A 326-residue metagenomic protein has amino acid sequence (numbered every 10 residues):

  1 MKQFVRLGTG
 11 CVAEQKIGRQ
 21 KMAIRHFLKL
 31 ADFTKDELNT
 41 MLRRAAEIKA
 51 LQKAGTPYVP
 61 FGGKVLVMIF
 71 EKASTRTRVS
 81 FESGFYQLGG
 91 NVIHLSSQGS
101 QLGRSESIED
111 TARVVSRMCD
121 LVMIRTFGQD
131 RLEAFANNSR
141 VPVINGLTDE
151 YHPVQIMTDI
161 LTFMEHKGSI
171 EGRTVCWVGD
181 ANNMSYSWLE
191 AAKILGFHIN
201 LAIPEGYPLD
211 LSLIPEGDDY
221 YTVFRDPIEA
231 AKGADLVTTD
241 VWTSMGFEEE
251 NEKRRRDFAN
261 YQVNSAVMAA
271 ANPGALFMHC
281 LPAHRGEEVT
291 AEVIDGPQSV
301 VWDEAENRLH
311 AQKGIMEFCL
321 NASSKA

Functional and structural regions predicted by a protein language model:
R6-C11: Short Gly/Ser/Thr- and charged-rich N-terminal loops/segments that act as flexible capping/hinge elements
G18-V79, S83, Y151: Positively charged, low-complexity intrinsically disordered leader regions
V65-L66, F70-M118: Active-site cofactor/substrate anionic-group-binding motifs, chiefly glycine- and Lys/Arg-rich phosphate-binding loops
E71-S83, K167-T239: Glycine-rich phosphate/diphosphate-binding loop of Rossmann-like nucleotide-binding domains
R113-V115, D120-A191, H279: Anion-binding alpha/beta catalytic cores of soluble intermediary-metabolism enzymes, centered on
P215-E292: Rossmann-like adenosine-cofactor binding region
G274-A275, L281-A326: Adenosine-phosphate binding glycine-rich loop
